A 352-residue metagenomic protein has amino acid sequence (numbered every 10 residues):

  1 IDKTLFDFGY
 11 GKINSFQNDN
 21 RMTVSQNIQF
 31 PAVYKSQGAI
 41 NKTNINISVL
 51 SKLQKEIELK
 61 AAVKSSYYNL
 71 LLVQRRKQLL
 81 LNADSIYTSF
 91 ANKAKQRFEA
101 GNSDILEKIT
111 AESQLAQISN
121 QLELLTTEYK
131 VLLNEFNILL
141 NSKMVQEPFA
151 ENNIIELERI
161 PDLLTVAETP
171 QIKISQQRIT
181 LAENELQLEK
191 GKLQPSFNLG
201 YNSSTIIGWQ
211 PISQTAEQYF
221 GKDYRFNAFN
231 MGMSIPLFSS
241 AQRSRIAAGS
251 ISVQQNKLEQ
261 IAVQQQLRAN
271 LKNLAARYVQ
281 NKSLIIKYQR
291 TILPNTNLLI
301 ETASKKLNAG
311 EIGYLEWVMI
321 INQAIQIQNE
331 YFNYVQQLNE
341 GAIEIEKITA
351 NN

Functional and structural regions predicted by a protein language model:
I1-A39, N153, Y201-A241: Small/polar, glycine/serine/threonine/aspartate-rich low-complexity segments that form flexible
I1-F6, N18-D19, T23, N27-I28 (+8 more regions): Bacterial Sec-pathway N-terminal export signals of envelope proteins
D7-G11, R75-L80, Q218-Y219, S283-Q289: A ubiquitous short alpha-helical element
Q29-L59, L106, T110, K190-Q194 (+4 more regions): Sec/SRP-type N-terminal targeting helices
Q37, N44, S51, A62 (+24 more regions): Charged, solvent-exposed faces of alpha-helical coiled-coils
E56, Q117-S142, N295-N351: Short segments within alpha-helical structural elements
E58-P170, T180, N281, A324: Periplasmic alpha-helical coiled-coil/stalk elements that build and connect Gram-negative outer-membrane
